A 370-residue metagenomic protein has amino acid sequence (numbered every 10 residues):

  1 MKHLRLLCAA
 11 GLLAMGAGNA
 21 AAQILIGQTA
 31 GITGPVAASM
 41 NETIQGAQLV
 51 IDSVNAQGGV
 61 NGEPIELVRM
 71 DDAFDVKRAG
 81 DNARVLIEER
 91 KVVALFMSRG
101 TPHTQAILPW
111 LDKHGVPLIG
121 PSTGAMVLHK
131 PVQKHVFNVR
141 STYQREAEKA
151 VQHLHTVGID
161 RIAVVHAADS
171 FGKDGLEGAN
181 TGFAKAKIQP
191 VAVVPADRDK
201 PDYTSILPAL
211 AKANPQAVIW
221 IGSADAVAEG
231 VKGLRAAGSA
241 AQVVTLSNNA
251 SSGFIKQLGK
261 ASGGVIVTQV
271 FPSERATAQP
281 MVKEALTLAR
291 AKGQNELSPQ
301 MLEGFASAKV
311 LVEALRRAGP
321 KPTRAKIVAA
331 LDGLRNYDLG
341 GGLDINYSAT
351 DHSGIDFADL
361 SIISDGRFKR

Functional and structural regions predicted by a protein language model:
K2-A21: Gram-negative bacterial Sec-dependent N-terminal signal peptides
Q23-I24, G62-I65, R90-A94, K113-P117 (+6 more regions): Loop/turn elements at helix/coil->beta-strand transitions in domains of secreted/extracellular proteins
L25, A38-Q45, Q57-V127, D197-K200 (+1 more regions): Beta-alpha junction/loop-to-helix N-cap segments that form part of ligand/metal-binding clefts
G27-Q48, M70-K77, R99-P102, V165-K173 (+2 more regions): Extracytoplasmic "Venus flytrap"
D81, A125-V127, K134-G238, E274-E284: Extracellular/periplasmic Venus flytrap/periplasmic-binding protein
L86, R90-R99, I119-P121, A163-H166 (+4 more regions): Periplasmic-binding protein-like
V231-G304, S364-F368: Extracellular/periplasmic periplasmic-binding protein-like sensory domains
A291-M301, V312-R367: Segments of small-molecule ligand-sensing domains
